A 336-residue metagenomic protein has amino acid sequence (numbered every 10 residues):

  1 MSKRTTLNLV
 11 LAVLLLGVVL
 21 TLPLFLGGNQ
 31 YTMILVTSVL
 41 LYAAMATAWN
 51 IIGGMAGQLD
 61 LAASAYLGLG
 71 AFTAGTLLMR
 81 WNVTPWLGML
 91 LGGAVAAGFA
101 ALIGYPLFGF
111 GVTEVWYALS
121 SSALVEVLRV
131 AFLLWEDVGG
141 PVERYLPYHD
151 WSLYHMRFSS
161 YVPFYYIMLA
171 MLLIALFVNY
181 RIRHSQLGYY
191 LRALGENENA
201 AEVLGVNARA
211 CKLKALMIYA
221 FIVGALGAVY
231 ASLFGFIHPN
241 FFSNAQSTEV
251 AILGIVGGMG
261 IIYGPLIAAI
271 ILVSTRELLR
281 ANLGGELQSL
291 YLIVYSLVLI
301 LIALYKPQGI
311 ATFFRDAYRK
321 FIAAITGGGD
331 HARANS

Functional and structural regions predicted by a protein language model:
M1-S336: Transmembrane alpha-helices and adjacent helix-loop boundaries
